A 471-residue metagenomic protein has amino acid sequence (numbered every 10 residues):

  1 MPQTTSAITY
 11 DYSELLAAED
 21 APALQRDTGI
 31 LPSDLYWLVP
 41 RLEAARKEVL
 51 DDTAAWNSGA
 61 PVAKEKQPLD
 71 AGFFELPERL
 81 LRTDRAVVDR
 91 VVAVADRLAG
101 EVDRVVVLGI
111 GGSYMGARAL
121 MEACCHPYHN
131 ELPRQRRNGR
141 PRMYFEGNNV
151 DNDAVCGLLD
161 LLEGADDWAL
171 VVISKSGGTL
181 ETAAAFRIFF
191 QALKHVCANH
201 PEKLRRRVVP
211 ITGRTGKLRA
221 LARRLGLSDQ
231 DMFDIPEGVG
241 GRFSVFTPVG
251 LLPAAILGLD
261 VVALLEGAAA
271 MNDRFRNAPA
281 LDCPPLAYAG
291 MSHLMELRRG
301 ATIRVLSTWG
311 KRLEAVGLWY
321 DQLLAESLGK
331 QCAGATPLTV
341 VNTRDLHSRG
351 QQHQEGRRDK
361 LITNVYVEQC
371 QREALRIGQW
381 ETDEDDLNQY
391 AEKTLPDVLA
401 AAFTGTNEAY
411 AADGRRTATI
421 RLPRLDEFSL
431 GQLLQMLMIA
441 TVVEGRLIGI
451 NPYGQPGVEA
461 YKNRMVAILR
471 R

Functional and structural regions predicted by a protein language model:
M1-A99, Q379-D385, Q389: Extended, charge-enriched "interface" segments that sit outside catalytic cores
R90-D103, L158-W168, S292-T302, H353-R358: Glycine-rich phosphate/diphosphate-binding loops that line cofactor/substrate pockets in enzymes
D96-A278, A467: Glycine-rich phosphate-binding loops that contact phosphosugars or nucleotide phosphates
V107, L170-V172, P210, L306 (+2 more regions): Structural beta-sheet core signal
E122-C125, D160-L162, F186-F189, R224-L227 (+4 more regions): Short, solvent-exposed amphipathic alpha-helical segments in soluble enzyme and RNA/protein-processing domains
H195-T363, Q371, G454-R471: Active-site phosphate/pyrophosphate-binding segments
L338-R424: Helicase-primase coupling helices
A418-I420, R424-R471: C-terminal helical/tail subdomains of lipid-metabolizing enzymes
